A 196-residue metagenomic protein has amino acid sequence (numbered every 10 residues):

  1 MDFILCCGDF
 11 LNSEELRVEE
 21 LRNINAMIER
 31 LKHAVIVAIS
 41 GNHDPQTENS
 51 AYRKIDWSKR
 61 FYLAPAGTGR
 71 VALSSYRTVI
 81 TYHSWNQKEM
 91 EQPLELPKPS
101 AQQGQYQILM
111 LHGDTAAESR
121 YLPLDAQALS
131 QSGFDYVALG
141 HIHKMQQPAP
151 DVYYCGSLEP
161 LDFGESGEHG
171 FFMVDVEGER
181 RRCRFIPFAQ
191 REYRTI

Functional and structural regions predicted by a protein language model:
F3, N12-D162, E168: His/Asp/Glu-rich metal-coordinating catalytic cores of metallo-dependent phosphodiesterases/hydrolases acting on
T68-S74, C155-I196: Binuclear metal-dependent phosphoesterase catalytic core
